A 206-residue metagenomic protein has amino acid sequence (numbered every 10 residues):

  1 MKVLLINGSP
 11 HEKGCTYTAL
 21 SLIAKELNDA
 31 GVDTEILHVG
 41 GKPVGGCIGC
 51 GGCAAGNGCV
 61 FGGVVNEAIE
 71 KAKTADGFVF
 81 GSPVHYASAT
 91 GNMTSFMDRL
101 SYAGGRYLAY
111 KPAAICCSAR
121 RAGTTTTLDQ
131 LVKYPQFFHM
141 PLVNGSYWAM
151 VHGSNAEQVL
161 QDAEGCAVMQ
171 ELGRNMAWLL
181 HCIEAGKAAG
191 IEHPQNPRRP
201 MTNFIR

Functional and structural regions predicted by a protein language model:
K2-A30: N-terminal beta1-alpha1 ligand-phosphate binding loop
V32-K42: A short beta-strand-loop structural module common to alpha/beta enzyme folds
K42-A72, P200-R206: Cysteine-cluster motifs in flexible loop/terminal segments that predominantly coordinate metals
G51-A55, V132, Q161-A163: Short, hinge-like loop/turn segments at secondary-structure boundaries
A55, V60-Y147: Helix-loop-strand module that forms the ligand-binding subsite of alpha/beta enzymes
P141-R206: Glycine-rich phosphate/pyrophosphate-binding loop and the adjoining helix
